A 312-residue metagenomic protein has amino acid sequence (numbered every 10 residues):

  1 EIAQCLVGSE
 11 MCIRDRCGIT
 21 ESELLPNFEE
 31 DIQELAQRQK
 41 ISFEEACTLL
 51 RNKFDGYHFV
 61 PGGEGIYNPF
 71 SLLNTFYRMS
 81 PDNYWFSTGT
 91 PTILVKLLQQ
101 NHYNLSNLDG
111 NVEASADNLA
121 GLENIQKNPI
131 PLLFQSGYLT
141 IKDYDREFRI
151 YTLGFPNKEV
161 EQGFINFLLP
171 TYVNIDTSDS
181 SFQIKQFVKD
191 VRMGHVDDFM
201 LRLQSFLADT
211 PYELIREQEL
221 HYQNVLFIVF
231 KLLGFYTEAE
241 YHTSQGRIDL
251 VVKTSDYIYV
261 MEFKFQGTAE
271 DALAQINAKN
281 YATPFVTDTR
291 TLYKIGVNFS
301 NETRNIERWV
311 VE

Functional and structural regions predicted by a protein language model:
E1-G8, C12: Single conserved hydrophobic/aromatic residue that forms the stacking wall/gate of nucleotide- or nucleobase-binding
G8-E10, D256-I258, T289-L292: Short glycine-/polar-rich loops that comprise or flank the Walker A/P-loop and associated switch/sensor motifs
E10-N74: Amphipathic alpha-helical segments of the small helical/lid subdomains adjacent to P-loop NTPase cores
E23, H58, S71, T254 (+2 more regions): Short, flexible loop/turn elements at secondary-structure junctions
E34-L35, L233-Y236, F285-D288: Secondary-structure transition/capping motifs at alpha-helix termini and the adjoining loop/turn into the next element
G65-D271, A278, I306-E312: Extended alpha-helical interface modules used as scaffolds for assembling large macromolecular complexes
A269-R290: Basic, amphipathic alpha-helical patches used to engage nucleic acids or provide basic targeting signals, exemplified
P284, D288-E312: Domain-level recognition of nuclease-like catalytic cores that cleave nucleotide substrates
